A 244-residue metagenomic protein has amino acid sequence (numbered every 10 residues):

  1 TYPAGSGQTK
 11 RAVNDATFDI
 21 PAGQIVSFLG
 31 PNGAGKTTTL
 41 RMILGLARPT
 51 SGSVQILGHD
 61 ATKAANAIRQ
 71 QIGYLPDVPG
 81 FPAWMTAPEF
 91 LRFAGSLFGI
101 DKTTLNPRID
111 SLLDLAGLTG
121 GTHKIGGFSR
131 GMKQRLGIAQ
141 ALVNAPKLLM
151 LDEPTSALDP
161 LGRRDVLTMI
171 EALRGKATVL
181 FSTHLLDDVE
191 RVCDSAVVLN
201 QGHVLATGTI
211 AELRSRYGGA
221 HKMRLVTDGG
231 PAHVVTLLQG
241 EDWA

Functional and structural regions predicted by a protein language model:
T1-D15, A22, A65: A short, flexible loop at the N-terminus of ABC-type nucleotide-binding domains that lies
G52-K63, A67-I68: Conserved ABC transporter NBD signature motif
R92, S96, T103-G120: Conserved ABC ATPase "signature" region
I138: Hydrophobic anchor residue at the start of the ABC signature
V143-K147, K176: A short, proline-enriched helix->beta-strand linker immediately N-terminal to the Walker B motif in ABC-type P-loop
L149-D152: Catalytic Walker B motif of ABC-type/P-loop ATPase nucleotide-binding domains
V166-A244: ABC transporter nucleotide-binding domain
